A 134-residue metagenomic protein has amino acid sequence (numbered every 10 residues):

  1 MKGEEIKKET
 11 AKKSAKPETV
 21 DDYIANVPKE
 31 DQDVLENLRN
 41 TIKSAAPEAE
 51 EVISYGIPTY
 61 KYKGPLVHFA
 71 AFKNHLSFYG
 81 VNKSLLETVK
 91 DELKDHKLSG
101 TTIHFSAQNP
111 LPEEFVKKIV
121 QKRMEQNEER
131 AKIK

Functional and structural regions predicted by a protein language model:
M1-K134: Charge-dense, helix-prone N-terminal extensions
